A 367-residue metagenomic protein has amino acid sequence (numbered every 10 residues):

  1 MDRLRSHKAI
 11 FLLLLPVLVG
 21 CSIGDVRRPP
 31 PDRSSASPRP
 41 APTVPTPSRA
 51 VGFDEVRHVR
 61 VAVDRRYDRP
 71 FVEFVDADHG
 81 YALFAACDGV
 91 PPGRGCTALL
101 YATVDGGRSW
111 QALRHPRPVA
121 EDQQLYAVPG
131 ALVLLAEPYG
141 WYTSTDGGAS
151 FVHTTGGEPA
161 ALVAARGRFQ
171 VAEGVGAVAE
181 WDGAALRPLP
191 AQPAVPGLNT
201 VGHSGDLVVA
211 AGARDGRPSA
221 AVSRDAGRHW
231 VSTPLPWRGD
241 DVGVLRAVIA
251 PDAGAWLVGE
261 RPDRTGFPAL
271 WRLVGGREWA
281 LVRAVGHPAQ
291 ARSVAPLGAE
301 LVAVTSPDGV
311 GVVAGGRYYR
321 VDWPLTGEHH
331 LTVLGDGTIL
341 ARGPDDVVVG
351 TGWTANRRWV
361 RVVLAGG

Functional and structural regions predicted by a protein language model:
S22-D64, V231, W359-G367: N-terminal low-complexity, Pro/Thr-rich disordered segments that flank secretion/membrane-targeting signals
R49-R57, Y101-R114, Y142-H153, W181-P188 (+4 more regions): Asp-box/BNR beta-propeller loop motif
R60-G89, G95: Beta-strand-rich domains and repeat architectures in extracellular enzymes and scaffolds, especially beta-propellers
R66-E73, P118-V128, G156-G167, P193-S204 (+3 more regions): Repeated scaffold domains used in trafficking and secretory/extracellular systems, primarily beta-propellers
A77-L83, G130-L134, R168-Q170, G205-A210 (+3 more regions): Entry beta-strands of beta-propeller and related beta-repeat scaffolds
P91-L99, G140-Y142, G176-E180, G216-A220 (+3 more regions): Structural motif
G167-D240: Solenoidal tandem-repeat scaffolds enriched in leucines and small polar residues
V333-G367: Blade-level signature of beta-propeller repeat domains, shared across WD40, Kelch, NHL, RCC1 and BNR/Asp-box propellers
